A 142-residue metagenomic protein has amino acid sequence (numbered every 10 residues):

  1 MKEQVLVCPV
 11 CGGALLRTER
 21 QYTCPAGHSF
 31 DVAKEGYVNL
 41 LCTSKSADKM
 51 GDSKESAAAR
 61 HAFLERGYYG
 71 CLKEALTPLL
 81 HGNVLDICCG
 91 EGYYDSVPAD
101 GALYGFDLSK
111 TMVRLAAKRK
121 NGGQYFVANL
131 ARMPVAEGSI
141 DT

Functional and structural regions predicted by a protein language model:
M1-M50: N-terminal auxiliary segments of SAM/dcSAM-dependent transferases
K54-C71: Class I SAM-dependent methyltransferase Rossmann-like catalytic core, especially the SAM/SAH-binding loop
H81-G90: Conserved class I S-adenosyl-L-methionine
E91-D100: Conserved SAM-binding loop of SAM-dependent methyltransferases across substrates and taxa, primarily the Class I
L103-D107: Conserved SAM-binding motif I beta-strand of class I
S109-T111: Conserved SAM/SAH-binding beta-strand->alpha-helix loop
A116-A117: Conserved SAM-binding loop
N121-R132: Conserved SAM-binding strand-loop segment of SAM-dependent methyltransferases
